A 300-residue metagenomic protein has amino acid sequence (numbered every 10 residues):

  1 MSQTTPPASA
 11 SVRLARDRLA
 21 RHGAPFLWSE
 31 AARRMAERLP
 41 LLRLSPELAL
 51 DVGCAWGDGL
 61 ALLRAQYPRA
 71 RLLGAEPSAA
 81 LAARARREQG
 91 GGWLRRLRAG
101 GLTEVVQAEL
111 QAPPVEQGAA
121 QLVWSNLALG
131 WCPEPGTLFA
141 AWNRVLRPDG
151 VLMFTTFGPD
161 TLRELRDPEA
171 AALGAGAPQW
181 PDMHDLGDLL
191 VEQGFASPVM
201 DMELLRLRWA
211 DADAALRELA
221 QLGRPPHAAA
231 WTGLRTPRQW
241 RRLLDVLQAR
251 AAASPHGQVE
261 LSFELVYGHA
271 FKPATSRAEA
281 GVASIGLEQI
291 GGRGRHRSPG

Functional and structural regions predicted by a protein language model:
M1-R33, P299-G300: N-terminal, positively charged/glycine-rich alpha-helical extensions of SAM-dependent methyltransferases
W28-L48, D58-L62: Conserved alpha-helix/loop element of class I SAM-dependent methyltransferases that forms part of the SAM/SAH-binding
P46-P113: Class I SAM-dependent methyltransferase SAM/SAH-binding core
Q111-V123: A short acidic, Gly/Pro-enriched loop at the edge of an enzyme's catalytic core that lines a small-molecule cofactor
Q121-G136: A short SAM/SAH-binding and catalytic strip from SAM-dependent methyltransferases
G136-V151: A short glycine-rich, Lys/Arg-flanked "PGG" loop and its adjoining helix->strand segment in the class I
V151-A214, L222-L234: Conserved catalytic/acceptor-binding region of the Class I
L216-G300: C-terminal lobe and adjacent flexible extensions of AdoMet/dcAdoMet transferase-like proteins
